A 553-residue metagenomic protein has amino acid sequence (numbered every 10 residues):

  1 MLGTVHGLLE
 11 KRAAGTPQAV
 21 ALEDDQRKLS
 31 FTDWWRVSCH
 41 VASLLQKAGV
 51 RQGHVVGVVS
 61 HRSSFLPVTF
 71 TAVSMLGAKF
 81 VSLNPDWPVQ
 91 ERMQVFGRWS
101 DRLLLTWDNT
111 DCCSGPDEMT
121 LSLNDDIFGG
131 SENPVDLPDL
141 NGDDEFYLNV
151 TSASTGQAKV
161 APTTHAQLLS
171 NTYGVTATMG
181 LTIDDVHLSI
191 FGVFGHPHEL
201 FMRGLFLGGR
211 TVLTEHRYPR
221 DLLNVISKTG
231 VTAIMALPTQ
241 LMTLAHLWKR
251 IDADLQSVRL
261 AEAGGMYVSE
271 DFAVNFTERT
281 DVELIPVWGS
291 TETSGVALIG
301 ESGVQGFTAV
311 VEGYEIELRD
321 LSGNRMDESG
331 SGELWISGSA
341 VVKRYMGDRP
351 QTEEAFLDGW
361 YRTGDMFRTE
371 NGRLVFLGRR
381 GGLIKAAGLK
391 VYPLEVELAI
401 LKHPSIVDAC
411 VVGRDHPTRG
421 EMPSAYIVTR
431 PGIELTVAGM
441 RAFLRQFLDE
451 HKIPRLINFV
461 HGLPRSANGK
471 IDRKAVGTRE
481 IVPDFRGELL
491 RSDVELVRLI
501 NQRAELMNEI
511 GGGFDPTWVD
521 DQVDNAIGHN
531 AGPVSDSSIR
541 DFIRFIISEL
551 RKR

Functional and structural regions predicted by a protein language model:
L2, E10, Q18-G49, G57-S63 (+4 more regions): Conserved AMP-binding/adenylate-forming core of the ANL superfamily
L2, P17-Q18, E132-V150, Q157 (+2 more regions): Conserved pre-ATP/AMP-binding loop-to-beta segment of ANL
S30-T32, F146-Y173: Conserved AMP-binding A3 loop
L169-V186, V193-A233, L247: Conserved AMP-binding/adenylation subdomain of ANL enzymes
V231-A236, A245-Q305, E315: Gly/Ser/Thr-rich phosphate-binding loop
A309-G313, N324-A355, V391: Conserved ATP/PPi-binding loop(s) of AMP-dependent carboxylate-activating enzymes
E317-I336, T369-N371, I433-V437, I471-D472: Conserved beta-loop-beta connector loops within the AMP-binding
G338, K343-R344, M366-K452, G462: AMP-binding/adenylate-forming catalytic core of the ANL superfamily
